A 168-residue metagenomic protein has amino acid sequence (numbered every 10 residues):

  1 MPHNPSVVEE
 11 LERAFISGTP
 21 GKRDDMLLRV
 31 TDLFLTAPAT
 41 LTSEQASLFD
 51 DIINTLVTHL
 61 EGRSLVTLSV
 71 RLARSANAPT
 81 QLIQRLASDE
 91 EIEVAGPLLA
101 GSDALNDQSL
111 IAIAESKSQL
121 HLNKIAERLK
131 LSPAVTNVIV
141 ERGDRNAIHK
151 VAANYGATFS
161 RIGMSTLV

Functional and structural regions predicted by a protein language model:
M1-V168: Alpha-helical scaffold segments
